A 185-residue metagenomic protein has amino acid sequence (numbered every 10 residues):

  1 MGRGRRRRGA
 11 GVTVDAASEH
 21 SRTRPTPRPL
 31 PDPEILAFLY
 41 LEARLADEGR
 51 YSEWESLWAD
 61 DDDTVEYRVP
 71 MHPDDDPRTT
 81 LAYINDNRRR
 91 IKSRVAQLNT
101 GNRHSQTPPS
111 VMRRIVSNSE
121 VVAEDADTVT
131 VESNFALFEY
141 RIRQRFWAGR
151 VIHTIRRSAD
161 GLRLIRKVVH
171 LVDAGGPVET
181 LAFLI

Functional and structural regions predicted by a protein language model:
G2-S52, S56-L57: Short, low-complexity N-terminal intrinsically disordered segments enriched in polar/charged residues
V14-E19, V111-R113, E120-I185: A beta-strand edge to alpha-helix "cap/lid" segment located at domain peripheries
P31-E34, E55-W58, D63-E66, D127 (+3 more regions): A general secondary-structure boundary signal
E42, W54, I91, V131 (+1 more regions): Hydrophobic pocket/interface hotspot
E42-A43, N102-P109, R141-R143: Short helix-to-loop capping/linker segments positioned immediately adjacent to catalytic or ligand/cofactor-binding
D60-V131: A solvent-exposed, acidic/Ser-Thr-rich amphipathic alpha-helical stretch
